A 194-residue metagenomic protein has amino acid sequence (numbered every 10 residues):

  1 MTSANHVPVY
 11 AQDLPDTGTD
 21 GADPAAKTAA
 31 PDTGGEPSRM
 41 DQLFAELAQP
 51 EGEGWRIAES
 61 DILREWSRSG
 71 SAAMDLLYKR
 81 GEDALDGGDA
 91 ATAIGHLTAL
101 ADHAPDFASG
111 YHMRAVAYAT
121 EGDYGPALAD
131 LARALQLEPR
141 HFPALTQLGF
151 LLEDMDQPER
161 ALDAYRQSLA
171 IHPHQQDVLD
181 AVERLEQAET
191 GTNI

Functional and structural regions predicted by a protein language model:
M1-D75, K79: N-terminal leader/linker segments that initiate helical-solenoid repeat arrays
D16, D163, A170-I194: Terminal, low-structured helical/coil segments at or just beyond the last alpha-helical repeat
F44-A45, T98, A132, R166: Alpha-solenoid helical repeat scaffolds
G52-W55, A90, Y124, P158: TPR-repeat structural position
A58-D61, H96, D130, A164: Alpha-helical solenoid repeat scaffolds, predominantly canonical TPR units
S71-A144: Alpha-helical adaptor scaffolds
D86, T120, D154-M155, R184-G191: Register position in tetratricopeptide repeats
